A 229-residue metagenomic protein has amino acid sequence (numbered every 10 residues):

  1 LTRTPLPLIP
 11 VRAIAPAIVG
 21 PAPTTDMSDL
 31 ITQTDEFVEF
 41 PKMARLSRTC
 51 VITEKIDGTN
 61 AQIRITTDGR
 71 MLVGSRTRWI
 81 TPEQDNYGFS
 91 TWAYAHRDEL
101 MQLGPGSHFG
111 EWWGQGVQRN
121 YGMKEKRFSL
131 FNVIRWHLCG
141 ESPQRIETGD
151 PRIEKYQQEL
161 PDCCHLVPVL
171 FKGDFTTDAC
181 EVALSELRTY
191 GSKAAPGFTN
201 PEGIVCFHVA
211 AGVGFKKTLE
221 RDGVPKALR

Functional and structural regions predicted by a protein language model:
L1-R229: Core nucleotide-handling region used for phosphoryl-transfer chemistry
